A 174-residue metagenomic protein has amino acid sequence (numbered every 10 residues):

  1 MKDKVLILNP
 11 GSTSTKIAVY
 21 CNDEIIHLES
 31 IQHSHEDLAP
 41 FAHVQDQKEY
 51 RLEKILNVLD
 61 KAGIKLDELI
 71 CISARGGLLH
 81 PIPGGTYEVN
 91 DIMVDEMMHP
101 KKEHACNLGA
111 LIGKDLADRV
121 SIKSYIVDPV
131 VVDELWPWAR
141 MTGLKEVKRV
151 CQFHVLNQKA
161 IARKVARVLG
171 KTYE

Functional and structural regions predicted by a protein language model:
V5-D46: Short glycine-rich, Thr/Ser-proximal phosphate-binding strand/loop in the N-terminal lobe of ATP-dependent enzymes
V5-L8, L69-S73, E174: Short glycine-aspartate micro-motif
N22-I26, D67-E68, I122: A generic structural motif
Q32-S73: Conserved active-site "lid/cap" helical segment
K48-K54, K101-G109: Glycine-rich anion/phosphate-binding loops
L59, I64-A105, V131-E146: Short beta-strand-loop/turn "lid" adjacent to the catalytic site in phosphate-handling enzymes
C106-A110, K114-E174: Phosphate-binding/catalytic loop of phosphoryl-transfer enzymes
